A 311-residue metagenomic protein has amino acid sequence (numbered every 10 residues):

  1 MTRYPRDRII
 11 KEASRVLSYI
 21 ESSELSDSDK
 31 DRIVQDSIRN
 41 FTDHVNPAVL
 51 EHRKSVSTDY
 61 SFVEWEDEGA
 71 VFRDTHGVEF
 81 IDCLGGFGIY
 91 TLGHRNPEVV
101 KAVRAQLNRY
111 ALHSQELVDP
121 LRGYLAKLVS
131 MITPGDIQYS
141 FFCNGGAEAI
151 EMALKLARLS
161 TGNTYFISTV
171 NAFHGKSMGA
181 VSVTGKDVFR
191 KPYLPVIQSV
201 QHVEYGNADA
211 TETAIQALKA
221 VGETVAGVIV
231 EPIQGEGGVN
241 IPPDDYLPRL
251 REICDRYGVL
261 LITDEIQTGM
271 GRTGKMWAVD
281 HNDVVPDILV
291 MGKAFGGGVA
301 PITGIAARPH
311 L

Functional and structural regions predicted by a protein language model:
T2-E68, L128: Active-site-adjacent loop/helix segments that line or gate small-molecule/cofactor pockets in enzymes
T2-R8, E79-N163: Glycine-rich loop-to-alpha-helix module at the N-terminal edge of alpha/beta enzyme cores
Y4, A126-G227: PLP-dependent aspartate aminotransferase-fold enzymes
S61-I81: Active-site and channel-lining beta-strand-loop segments that bind or position nucleotide-derived/phosphorylated
G77, V103, V129, A153 (+7 more regions): Buried hydrophobic positions in well-ordered alpha/beta secondary-structure cores of metabolic enzymes
M178, D283-L311: Active-site PLP attachment segment
G222-G238: Short acidic, glycine-rich surface-loop motifs adjacent to enzyme active sites
N240-G274: Catalytic PLP-binding core of fold-type I/II PLP enzymes
